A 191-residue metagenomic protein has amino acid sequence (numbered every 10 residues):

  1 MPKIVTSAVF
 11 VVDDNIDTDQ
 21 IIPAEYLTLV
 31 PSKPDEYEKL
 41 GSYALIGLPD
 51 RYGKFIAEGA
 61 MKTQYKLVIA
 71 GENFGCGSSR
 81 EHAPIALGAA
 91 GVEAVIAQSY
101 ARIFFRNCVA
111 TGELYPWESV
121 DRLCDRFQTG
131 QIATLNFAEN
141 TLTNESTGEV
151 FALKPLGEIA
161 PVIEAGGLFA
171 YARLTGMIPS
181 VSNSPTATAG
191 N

Functional and structural regions predicted by a protein language model:
M1-D35, A170-N191: N-terminal, positively charged, Ser/Thr/Ala/Gly-biased leader segments that form transit/presequence-like amphipathic
K3-I4, Y37, Q128, S146: A generic structural signal for short, non-catalytic loop/turn and secondary-structure boundary residues
V11, L27-E139: Feature captures the catalytic cores and cofactor-binding loops of soluble hydro-lyases/lyases that act on carboxylate
V12, D17-T18, I22-P23, R51 (+3 more regions): Glycine-rich, flexible loop/turn motifs
I16-D17, G75-H82, V162-R173: Conserved phosphate/anionic-ligand binding catalytic regions in large, soluble enzymes, centered on
V109-N191: Acidic, glycine-rich flexible loop/linker segments
